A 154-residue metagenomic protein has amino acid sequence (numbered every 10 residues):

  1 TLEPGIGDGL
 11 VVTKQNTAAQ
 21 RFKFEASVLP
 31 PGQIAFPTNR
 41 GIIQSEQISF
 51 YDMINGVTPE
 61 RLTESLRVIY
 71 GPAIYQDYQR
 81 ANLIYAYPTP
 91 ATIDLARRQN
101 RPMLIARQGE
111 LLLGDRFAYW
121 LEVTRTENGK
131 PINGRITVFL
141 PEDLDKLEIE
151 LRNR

Functional and structural regions predicted by a protein language model:
T1-I43, S49-P131: A cross-family detector of function-defining hotspots
R125-E127, G134-P141: Short, exposed beta-strand-loop hairpins at the edges of beta-sheets in extracellular/periplasmic proteins
T137-R154: Short, low-complexity, Pro/Ser/Thr/Gly-rich segments in the mature regions of secreted, periplasmic
